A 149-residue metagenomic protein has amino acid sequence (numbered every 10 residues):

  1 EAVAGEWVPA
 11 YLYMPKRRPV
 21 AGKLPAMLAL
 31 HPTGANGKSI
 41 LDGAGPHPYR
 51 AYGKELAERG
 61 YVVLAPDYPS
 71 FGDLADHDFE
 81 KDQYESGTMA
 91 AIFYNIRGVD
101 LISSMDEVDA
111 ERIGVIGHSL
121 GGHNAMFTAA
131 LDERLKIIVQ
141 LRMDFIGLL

Functional and structural regions predicted by a protein language model:
E1-G22: N-terminal cap/lid segment of alpha/beta-hydrolase-fold proteins
G5, P32, G60, S70-G72 (+2 more regions): Glycine-centered flexibility sites
W7, R50, I92-N95, G122 (+1 more regions): Hydrophobic alpha-helical segments
V8, P25, K136: Glycine-rich phosphate/pyrophosphate-binding loop shared by adenosine-nucleotide-utilizing enzymes
L12-P19, G53-L56, F127-A130: Short amphipathic alpha-helices and their capping/turn segments at secondary-structure boundaries
V20-K23, V108-A110: Short helix-terminating capping/connector loops at secondary-structure junctions
G22-S104, G147: Cap/lid segment of the alpha/beta-hydrolase catalytic domain
R97-L149: Primarily recognizes the serine-hydrolase "nucleophile elbow" in alpha/beta-hydrolase and SGNH/GDSL folds
